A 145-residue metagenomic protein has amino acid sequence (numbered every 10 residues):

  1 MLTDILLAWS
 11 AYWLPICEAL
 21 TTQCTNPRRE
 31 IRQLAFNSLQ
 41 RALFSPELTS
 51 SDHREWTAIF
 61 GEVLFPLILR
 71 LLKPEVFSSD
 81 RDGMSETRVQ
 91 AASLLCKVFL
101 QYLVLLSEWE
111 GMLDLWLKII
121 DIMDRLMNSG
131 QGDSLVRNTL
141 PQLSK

Functional and structural regions predicted by a protein language model:
M1, I119-K145: Long internal repeat-built scaffold domains in very large eukaryotic proteins
M1-S38, P46-L115: Alpha-solenoid helical repeat scaffolds
A19, S38-R41, L94-K97, I122 (+1 more regions): Core register positions within helices of long alpha-helical scaffolds
S45, V98-Q101, I122, L126-S129: Hydrophobic alpha-helical segments
